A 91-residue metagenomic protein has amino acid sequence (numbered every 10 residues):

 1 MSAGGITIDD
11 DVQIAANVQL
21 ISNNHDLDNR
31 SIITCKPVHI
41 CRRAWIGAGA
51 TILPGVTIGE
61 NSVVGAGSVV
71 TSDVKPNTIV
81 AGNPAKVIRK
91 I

Functional and structural regions predicted by a protein language model:
M1-G4, D9-D10, A15-A16, I21-S22 (+9 more regions): Left-handed beta-helix
N24-D26, R30-I32, V56, K90-I91: Conserved catalytic-core motifs of eukaryotic protein kinase domains, centered on the activation segment
N83-I91: Short, basic/aromatic-enriched C-terminal tail that caps enzymatic domains
